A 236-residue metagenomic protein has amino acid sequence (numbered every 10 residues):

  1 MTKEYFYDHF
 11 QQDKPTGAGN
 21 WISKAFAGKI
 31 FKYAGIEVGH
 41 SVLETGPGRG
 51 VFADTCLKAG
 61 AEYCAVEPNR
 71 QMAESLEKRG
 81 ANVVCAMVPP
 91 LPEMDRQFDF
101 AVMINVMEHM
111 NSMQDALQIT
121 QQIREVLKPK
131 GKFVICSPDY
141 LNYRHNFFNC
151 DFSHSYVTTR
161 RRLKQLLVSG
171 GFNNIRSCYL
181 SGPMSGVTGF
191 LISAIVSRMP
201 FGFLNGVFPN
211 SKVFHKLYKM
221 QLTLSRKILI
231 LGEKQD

Functional and structural regions predicted by a protein language model:
M1-R96, F100-I104, T120, S225-I228: Conserved N-terminal segment of class I S-adenosyl-L-methionine
G60, G171-F172: Short glycine-rich hinge loops at helix-strand junctions in the catalytic core of two-component histidine kinases
P90, E108-H109, N142: Active-site micro-motifs of SAM-dependent methyltransferase domains
F100-Q114: A short SAM/SAH-binding and catalytic strip from SAM-dependent methyltransferases
L117-K132: A short glycine-rich, Lys/Arg-flanked "PGG" loop and its adjoining helix->strand segment in the class I
V134-S155: Short, glycine-/aromatic-enriched active-site segment of Class I SAM-dependent methyltransferases
S155-G171: Short alpha-helix
Y179-D236: A C-terminal cap/extension of S-adenosyl-L-methionine-dependent methyltransferases that defines the acceptor-substrate
